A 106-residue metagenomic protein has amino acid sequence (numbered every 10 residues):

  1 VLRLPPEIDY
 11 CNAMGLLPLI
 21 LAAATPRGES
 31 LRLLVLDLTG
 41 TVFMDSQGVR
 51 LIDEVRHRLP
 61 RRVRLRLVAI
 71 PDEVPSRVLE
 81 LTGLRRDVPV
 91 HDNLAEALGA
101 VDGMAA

Functional and structural regions predicted by a protein language model:
V1-P5, L34-L36: Short, aliphatic-rich beta-strand segments
L4, V68-I70, H91-N93: Conserved beta-strand termini and adjacent loop/short-helix elements that scaffold enzyme active sites in alpha/beta
Y10-V88: Amphipathic alpha-helical interaction surfaces in cytosolic regulatory modules
T25-R27, L98, G103-A106: Actinobacteria-biased recognition of intrinsically disordered, low-complexity terminal regions
D87-A97: Short acidic-hydrophobic, aromatic-tinged amphipathic segments that line or gate anion-handling sites
